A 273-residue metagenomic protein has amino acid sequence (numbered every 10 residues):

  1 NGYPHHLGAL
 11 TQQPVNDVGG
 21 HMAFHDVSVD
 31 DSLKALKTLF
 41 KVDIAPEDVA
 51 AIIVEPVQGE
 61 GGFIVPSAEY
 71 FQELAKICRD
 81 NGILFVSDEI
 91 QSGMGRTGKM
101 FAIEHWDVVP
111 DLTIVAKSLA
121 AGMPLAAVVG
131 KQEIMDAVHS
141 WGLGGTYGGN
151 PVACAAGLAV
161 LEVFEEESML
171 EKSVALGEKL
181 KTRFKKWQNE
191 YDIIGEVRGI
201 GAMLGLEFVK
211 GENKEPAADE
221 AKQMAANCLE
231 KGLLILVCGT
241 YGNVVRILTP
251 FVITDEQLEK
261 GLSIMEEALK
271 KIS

Functional and structural regions predicted by a protein language model:
N1-S273: Conserved N-terminal phosphate-binding loop of PLP-dependent enzymes in the Aspartate aminotransferase
